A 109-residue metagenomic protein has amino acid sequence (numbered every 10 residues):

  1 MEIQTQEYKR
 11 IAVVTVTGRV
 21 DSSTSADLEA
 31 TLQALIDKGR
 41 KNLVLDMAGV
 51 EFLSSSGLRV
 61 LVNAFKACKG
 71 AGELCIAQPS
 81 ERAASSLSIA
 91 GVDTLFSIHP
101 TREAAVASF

Functional and structural regions predicted by a protein language model:
M1-T15: Short beta-strand/loop segment at the start of cytosolic alpha/beta domains
Y8-K9, A48, E103: Conserved catalytic submotifs in the C-terminal HATPase_c
S22-L95: Amphipathic alpha-helical interaction surfaces in cytosolic regulatory modules
E81, E103-A104: Acidic phosphotransfer microenvironment of two-component signaling modules
S97-T101: Short acidic-hydrophobic, aromatic-tinged amphipathic segments that line or gate anion-handling sites
